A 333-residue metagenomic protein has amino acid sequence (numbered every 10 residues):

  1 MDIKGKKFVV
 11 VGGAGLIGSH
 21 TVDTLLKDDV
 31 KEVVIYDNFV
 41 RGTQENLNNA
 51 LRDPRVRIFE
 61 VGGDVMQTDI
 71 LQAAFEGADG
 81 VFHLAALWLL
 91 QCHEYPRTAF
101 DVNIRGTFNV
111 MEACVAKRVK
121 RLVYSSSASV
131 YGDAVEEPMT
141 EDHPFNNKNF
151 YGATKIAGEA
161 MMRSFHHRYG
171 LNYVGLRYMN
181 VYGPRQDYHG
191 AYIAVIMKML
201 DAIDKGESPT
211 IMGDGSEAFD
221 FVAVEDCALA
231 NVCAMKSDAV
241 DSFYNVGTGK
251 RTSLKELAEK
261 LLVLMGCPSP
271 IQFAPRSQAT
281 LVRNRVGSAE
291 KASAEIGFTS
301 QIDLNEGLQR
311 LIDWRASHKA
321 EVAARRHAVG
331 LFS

Functional and structural regions predicted by a protein language model:
M1-M179, I302, R310, H318-A324 (+1 more regions): N-terminal Rossmann-like NAD(P)+-binding domain of SDR-like oxidoreductases, especially those catalyzing
G42, M66, E94, V102-R105 (+6 more regions): Residue-level signal for the nucleotide or nucleotide-sugar donor/cofactor binding architecture
G63, I203-S333: C-terminal substrate-binding subdomain of Rossmann-fold SDR/epimerase-dehydratase oxidoreductases
P96, Y188-H189, D238: Active-site loop immediately N-terminal to the catalytic Tyr-X3-Lys motif of short-chain dehydrogenase/reductase
N109, Q186-D187, E217-F219: Heptad-repeat alpha-helical coiled-coil signaling segments
E137-N146, A194, F273-A274, A289-K291: Short glycine/proline- and charge-enriched loop/turn segments that cap or connect secondary-structure elements
A157, M161, F165, V195 (+3 more regions): Hydrophobic alpha-helix immediately C-terminal to the catalytic Tyr-X-X-X-Lys motif of short-chain
